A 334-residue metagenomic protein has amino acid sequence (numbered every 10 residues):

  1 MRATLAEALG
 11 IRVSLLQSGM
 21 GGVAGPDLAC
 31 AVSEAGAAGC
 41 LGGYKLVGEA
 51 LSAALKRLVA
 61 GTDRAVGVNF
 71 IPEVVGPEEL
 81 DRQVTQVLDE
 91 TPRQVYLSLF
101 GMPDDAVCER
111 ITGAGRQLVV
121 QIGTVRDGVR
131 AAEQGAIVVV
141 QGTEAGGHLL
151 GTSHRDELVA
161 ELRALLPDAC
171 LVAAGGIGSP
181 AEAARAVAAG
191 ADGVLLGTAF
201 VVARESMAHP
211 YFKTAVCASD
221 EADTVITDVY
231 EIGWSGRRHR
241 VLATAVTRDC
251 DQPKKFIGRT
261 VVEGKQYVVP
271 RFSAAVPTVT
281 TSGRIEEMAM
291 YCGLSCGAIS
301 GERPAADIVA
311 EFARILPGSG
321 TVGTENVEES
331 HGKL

Functional and structural regions predicted by a protein language model:
M1-C170: Active-site entrance/lid segments in N-terminal catalytic domains of soluble metabolic enzymes
Q121, G175-G176: Conserved acidic functional residues
A145-L149, S153-V172, G178-L334: Conserved active-site-proximal phosphate/metal-binding subdomains
